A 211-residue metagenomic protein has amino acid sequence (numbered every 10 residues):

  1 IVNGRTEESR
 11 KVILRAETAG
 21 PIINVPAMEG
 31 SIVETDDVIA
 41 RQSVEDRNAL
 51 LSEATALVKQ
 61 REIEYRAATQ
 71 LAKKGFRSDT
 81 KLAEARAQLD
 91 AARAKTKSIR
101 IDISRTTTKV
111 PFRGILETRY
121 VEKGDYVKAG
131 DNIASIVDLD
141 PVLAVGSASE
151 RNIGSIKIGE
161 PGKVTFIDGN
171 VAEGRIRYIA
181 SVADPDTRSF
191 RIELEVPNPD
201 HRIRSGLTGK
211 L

Functional and structural regions predicted by a protein language model:
I1-E17, A94-P111, I136, Y178-D184: Short beta-strand-turn/beta-hairpin segments enriched in glycine/proline and small hydrophobics that form edge-strand
R5, A19, I23-P26, I32-V38 (+3 more regions): Surface-exposed patches in structured soluble domains
R10, E29, K123, P199: Donor nucleotide-sugar binding loop of glycosyltransferases
M28, S43: Small cofactor-carrier domains centered on a conserved lysine used for covalent cofactor attachment
D46-I101, R119-E122, A144, T187: Alpha-helical coiled-coil segments
L51-E62, A148-G154, I176-D184: Short, compositionally biased
A148, V196-N198: Short beta-strand-to-loop capping motifs
